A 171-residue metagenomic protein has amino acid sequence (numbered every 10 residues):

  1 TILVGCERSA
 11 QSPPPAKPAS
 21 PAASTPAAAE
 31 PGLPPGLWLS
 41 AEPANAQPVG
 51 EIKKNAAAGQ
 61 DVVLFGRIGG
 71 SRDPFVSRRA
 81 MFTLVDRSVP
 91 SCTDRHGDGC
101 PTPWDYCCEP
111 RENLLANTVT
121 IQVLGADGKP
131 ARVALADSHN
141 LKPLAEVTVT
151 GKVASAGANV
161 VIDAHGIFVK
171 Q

Functional and structural regions predicted by a protein language model:
T1-G5: Sec-dependent bacterial lipoprotein signal peptides
C6-Q171: OB-fold and OB-like single-stranded nucleic-acid-recognition modules and their adjacent interaction interfaces
